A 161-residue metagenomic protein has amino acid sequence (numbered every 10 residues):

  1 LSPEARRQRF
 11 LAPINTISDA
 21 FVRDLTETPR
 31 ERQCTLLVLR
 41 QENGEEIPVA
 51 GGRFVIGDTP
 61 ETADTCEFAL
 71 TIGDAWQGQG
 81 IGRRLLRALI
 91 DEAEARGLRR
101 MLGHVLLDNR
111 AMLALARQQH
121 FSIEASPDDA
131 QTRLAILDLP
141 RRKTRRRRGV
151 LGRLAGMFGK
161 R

Functional and structural regions predicted by a protein language model:
L1-R161: Long, contiguous binding/interaction regions
